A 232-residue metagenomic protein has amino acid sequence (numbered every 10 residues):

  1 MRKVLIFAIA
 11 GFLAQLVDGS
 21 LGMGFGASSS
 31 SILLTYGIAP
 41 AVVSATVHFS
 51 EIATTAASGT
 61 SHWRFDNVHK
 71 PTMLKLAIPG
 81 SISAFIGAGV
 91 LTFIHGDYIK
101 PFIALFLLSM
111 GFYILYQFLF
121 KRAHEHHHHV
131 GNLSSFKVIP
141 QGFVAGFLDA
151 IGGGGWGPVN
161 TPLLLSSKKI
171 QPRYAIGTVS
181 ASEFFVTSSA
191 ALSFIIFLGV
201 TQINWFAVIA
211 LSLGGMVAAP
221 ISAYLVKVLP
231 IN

Functional and structural regions predicted by a protein language model:
M1-I38, H124-I176, I209: Selected transmembrane alpha-helices and immediately adjacent juxtamembrane segments of polytopic inner-membrane
K3, L34-A53, I99-L107, F143-G155 (+1 more regions): Structural signature of hydrophobic alpha-helical transmembrane segments
G11, Q15, S44-I52, I176-F184: Transmembrane helix-bundle signature of multi-pass membrane transporters/permeases
S28-S29, L33, A57-F65, A145-A150 (+2 more regions): Generic transmembrane alpha-helix signature in multi-pass membrane proteins, especially transporters/channels
I38-V47, H69-K75, K169-S180: Membrane-interface alpha-helices at helix entry/exit sites of multi-pass transporters
A45-Y98, S188-N232: Selective hydrophobic functional segments
A57-N67, A104-V130, A223-Y224: Transmembrane helix exit motif
